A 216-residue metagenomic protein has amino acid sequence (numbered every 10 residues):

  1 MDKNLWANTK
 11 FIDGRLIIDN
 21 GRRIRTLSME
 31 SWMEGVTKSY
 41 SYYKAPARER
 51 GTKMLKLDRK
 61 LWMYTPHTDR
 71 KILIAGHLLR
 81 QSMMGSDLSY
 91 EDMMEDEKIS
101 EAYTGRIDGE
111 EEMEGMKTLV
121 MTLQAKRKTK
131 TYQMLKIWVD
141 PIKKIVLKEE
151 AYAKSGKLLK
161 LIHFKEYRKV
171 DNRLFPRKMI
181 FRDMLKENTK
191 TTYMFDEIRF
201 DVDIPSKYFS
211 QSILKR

Functional and structural regions predicted by a protein language model:
M1-H67: N-terminal mature ectodomain segment of secretory-pathway/periplasmic proteins
I12, T26-L27, Y103-G109, I162-K165 (+1 more regions): Short structured motifs
I17, E34-V36, K44-P46, R59-K60 (+8 more regions): Solvent-exposed coil/turn segments that connect beta secondary-structure elements in extracytoplasmic/periplasmic
E34-S41, Q81-Y90, K169-R173, I198-K207: Short, surface-exposed linear segments at secondary-structure transitions and domain or protein termini
A47, R80, L159-H163: An anionic, turn-rich surface loop/hairpin at beta-sheet edges that serves as a generic interaction/coordination patch
T65-E95: Acidic/charged, solvent-exposed loop-and-adjacent secondary-structure segments enriched in E/D, K/R, S/T, and G/P
R70-L73, M94, E114-Q211: Gly/Pro-enriched, hydrophobic low-complexity segments that function as extracytoplasmic propeptides/linkers
S86-Q124: Short, conserved active-site entrance elements at the starts or edges of catalytic domains
